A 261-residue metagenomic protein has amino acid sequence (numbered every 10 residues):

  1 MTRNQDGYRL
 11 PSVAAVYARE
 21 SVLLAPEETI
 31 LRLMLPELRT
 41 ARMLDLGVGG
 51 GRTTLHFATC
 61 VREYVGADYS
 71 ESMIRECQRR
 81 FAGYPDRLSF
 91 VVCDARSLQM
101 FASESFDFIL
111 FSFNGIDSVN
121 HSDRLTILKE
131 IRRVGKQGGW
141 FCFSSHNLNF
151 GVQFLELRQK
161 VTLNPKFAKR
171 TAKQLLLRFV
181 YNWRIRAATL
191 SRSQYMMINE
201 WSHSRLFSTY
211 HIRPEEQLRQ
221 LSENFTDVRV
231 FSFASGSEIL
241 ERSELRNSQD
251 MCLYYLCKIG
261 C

Functional and structural regions predicted by a protein language model:
M1-R39, R52, H56: Conserved class I S-adenosyl-L-methionine
T40-G49: Conserved class I S-adenosyl-L-methionine
R52-S97: Class I SAM-dependent methyltransferase SAM/SAH-binding core
Q99-F108: A short acidic, Gly/Pro-enriched loop at the edge of an enzyme's catalytic core that lines a small-molecule cofactor
F108-S122: A short SAM/SAH-binding and catalytic strip from SAM-dependent methyltransferases
L125-Q137: A short glycine-rich, Lys/Arg-flanked "PGG" loop and its adjoining helix->strand segment in the class I
W140-R178: Conserved class I S-adenosyl-L-methionine
F207-F225: Short alpha-helix
